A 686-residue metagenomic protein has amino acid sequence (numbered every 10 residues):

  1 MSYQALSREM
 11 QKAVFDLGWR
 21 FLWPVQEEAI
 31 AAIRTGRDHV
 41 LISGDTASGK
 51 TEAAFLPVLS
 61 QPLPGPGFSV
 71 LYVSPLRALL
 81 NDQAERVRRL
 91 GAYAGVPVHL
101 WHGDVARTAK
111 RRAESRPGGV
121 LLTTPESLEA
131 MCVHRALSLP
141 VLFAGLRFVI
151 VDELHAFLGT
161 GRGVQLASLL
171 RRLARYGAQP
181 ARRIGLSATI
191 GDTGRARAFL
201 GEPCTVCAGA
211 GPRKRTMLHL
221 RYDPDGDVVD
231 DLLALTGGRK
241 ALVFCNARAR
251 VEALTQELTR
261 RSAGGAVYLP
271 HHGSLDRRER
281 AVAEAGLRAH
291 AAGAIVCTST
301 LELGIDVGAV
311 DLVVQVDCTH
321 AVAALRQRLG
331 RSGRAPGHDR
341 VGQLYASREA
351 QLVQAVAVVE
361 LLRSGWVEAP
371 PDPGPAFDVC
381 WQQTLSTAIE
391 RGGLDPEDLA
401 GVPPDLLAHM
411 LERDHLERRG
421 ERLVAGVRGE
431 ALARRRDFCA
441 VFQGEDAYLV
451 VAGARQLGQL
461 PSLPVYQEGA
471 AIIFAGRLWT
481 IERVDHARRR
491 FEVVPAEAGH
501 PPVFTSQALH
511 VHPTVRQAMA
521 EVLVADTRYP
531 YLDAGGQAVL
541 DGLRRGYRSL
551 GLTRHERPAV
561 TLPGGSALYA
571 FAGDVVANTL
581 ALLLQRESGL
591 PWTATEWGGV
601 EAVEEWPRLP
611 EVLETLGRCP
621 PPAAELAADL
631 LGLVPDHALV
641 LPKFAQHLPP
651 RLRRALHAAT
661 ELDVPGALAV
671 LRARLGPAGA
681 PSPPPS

Functional and structural regions predicted by a protein language model:
M1-F15, F21-P24, E28-S48, A53-E129 (+2 more regions): Helicase motor core with emphasis on the C-terminal RecA-like subdomain
K12, S364, A376, D437-C439 (+3 more regions): Terminal, basic amphipathic appendages of nucleotide-handling enzymes
S127, R248-A249, L301-E302, T319 (+7 more regions): Short, glycine-/Ser/Thr-/acidic-enriched flexible segments
Y222-P224, P461-Q467, H486-A487, A498 (+1 more regions): A short, sequence-level motif marking secondary-structure junctions
D230-L233, S332-R334, C439, L552-L562 (+1 more regions): Short, flexible, solvent-exposed loop/turn segments with mixed acidic/basic and small polar residues
V367-V484, V560-F571, V575-V576, S588-T593: C-terminal accessory/connector segments of nucleic-acid motor ATPases
L423-V424, R489-F491, S566, W597-E601: Hydrophobic residues embedded in beta-strands of well-ordered beta-sheets
A567-P635: Contiguous, structured surface segment used for ligand recognition
